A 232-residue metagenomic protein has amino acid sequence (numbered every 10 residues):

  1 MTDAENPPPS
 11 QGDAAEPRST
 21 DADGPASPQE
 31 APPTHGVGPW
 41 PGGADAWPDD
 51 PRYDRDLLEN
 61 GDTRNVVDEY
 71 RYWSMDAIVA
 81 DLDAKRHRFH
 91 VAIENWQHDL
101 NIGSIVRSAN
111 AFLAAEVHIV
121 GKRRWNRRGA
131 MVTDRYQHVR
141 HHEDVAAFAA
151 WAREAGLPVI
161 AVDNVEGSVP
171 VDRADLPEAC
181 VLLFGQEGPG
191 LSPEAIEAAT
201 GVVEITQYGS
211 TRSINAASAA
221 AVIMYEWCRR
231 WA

Functional and structural regions predicted by a protein language model:
M1-A232: Post-transcriptional modification and biogenesis factors for structured RNAs of the translation apparatus
